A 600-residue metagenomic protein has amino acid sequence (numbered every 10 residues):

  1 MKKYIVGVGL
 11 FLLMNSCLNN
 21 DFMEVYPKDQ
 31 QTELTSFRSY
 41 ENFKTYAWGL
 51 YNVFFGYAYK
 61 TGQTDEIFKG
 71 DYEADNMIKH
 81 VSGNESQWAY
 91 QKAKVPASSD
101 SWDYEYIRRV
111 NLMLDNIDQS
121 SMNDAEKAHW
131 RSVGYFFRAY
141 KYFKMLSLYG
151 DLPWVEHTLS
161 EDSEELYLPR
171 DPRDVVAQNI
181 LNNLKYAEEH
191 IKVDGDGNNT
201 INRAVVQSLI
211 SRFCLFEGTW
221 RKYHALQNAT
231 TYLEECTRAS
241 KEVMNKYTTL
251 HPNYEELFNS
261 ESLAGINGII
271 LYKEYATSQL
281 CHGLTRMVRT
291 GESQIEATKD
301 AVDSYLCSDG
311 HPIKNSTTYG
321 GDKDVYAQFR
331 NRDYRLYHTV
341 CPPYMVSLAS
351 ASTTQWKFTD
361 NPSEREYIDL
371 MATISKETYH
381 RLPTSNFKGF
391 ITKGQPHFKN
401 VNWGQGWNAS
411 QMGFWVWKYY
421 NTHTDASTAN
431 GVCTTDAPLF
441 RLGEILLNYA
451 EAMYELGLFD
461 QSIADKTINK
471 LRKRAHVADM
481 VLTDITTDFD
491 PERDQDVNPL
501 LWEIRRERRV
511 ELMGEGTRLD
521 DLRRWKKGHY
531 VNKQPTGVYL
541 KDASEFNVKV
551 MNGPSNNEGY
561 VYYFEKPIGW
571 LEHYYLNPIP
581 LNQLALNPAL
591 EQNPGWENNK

Functional and structural regions predicted by a protein language model:
M1-P27: Bacterial Sec-dependent N-terminal signal peptides
C17-L18, D103-Y104, N179, N259-K323 (+5 more regions): Long, intrinsically disordered, low-complexity segments
L18-V81, K185-E188, A204-Q207, R212-I391 (+1 more regions): An aromatic- and glycine-enriched ligand-binding surface/loop that stacks and positions planar moieties
S39-A58, K79-Y149, E165-N198, K323-V325 (+5 more regions): Conserved, well-structured interaction surfaces
N76-S99, S163-L166, P362-E364, N532 (+2 more regions): Short, solvent-exposed loop/beta-turn-alpha elements that line the ligand-binding surface or hinge of extracytoplasmic
L146-P153, G195, F213-A225, E455-L458: Short coil/turn linking the two alpha-helices of tandem helical-hairpin repeats
Y334-L471: C-terminal substrate/ligand-recognition segments
